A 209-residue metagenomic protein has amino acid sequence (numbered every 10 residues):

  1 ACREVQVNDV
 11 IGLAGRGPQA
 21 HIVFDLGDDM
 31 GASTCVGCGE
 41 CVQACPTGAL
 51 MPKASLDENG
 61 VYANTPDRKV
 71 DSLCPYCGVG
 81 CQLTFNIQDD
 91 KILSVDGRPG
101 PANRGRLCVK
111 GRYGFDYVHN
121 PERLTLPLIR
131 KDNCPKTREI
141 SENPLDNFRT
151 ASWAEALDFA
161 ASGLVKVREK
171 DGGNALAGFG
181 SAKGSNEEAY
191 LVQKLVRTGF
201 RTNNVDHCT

Functional and structural regions predicted by a protein language model:
A1-T209: N-terminal export/assembly segments and adjacent metallocofactor-ligating motifs of anaerobic energy-metabolism
